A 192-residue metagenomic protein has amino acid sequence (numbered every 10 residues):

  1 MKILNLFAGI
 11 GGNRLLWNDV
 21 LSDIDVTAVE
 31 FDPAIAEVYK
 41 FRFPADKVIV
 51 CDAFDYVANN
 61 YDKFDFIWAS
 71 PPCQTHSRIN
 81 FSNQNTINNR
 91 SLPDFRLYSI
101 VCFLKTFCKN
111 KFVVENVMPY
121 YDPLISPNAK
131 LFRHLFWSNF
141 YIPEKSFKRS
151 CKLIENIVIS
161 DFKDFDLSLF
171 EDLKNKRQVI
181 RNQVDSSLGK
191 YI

Functional and structural regions predicted by a protein language model:
M1-I192: Conserved active-site and SAM-binding loop architecture of S-adenosyl-L-methionine-dependent nucleic-acid
